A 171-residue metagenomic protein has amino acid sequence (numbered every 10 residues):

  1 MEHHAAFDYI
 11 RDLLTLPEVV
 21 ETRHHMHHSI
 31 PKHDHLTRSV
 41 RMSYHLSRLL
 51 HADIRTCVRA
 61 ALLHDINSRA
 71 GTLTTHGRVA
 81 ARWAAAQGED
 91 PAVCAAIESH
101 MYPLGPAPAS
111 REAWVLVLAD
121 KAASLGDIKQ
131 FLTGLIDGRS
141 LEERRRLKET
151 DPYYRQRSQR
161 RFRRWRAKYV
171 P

Functional and structural regions predicted by a protein language model:
M1-P171: Metal-dependent phosphohydrolase cores
